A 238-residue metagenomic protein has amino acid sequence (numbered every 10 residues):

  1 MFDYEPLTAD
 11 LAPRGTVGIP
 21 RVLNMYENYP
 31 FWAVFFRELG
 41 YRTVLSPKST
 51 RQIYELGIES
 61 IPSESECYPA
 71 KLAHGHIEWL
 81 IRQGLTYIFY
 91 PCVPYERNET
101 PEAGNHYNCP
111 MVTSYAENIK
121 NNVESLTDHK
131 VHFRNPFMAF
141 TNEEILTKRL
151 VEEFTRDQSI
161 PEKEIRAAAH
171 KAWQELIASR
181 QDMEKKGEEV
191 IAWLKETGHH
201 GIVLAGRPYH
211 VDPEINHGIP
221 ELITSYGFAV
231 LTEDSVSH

Functional and structural regions predicted by a protein language model:
M1-H238: An N-terminal assembly and electron-transfer interface module characteristic of large anaerobic redox and radical
